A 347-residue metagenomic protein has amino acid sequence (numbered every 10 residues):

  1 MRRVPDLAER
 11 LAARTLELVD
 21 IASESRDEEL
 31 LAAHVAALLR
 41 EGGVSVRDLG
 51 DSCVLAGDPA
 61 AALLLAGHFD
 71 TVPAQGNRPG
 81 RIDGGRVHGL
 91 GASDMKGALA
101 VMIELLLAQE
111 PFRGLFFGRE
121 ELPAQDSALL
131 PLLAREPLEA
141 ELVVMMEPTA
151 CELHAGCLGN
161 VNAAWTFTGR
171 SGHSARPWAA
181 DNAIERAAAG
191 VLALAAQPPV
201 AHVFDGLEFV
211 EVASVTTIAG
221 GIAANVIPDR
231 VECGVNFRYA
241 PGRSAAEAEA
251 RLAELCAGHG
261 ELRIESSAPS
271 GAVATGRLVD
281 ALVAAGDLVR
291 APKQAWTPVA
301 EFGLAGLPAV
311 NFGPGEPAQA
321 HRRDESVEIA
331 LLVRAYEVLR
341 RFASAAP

Functional and structural regions predicted by a protein language model:
R2-A92, E316: Acidic/His- and Gly-rich active-site-bordering loop/insert found across diverse amide/peptide-bond hydrolases
D6, F69, P148, A155-G156 (+1 more regions): Metal-dependent amide/peptide-bond hydrolase catalytic core, centered on the "pita-bread" metallohydrolase fold
L18, A22, L39, E147 (+2 more regions): Residue-level signal for inorganic ion chemistry
R40-S45, G50-D51, A56-L63, L106-R113 (+4 more regions): Short glycine/proline-enriched coil/turn segments at helix->beta-strand junctions
A56, V72-P73, G97, L122-A124 (+3 more regions): Generic structural signal for helix capping and beta-alpha/helix-loop junctions
L64, V87, E139-M145, A164 (+1 more regions): Short glycine-aspartate micro-motif
R86-V101, L106, H173, F312: Glycine/serine-rich anion-binding loops at beta->alpha junctions that coordinate negatively charged ligand groups
M95-N162, D205: Acidic/histidine-rich catalytic neighborhood of metal-dependent amide-processing enzymes
